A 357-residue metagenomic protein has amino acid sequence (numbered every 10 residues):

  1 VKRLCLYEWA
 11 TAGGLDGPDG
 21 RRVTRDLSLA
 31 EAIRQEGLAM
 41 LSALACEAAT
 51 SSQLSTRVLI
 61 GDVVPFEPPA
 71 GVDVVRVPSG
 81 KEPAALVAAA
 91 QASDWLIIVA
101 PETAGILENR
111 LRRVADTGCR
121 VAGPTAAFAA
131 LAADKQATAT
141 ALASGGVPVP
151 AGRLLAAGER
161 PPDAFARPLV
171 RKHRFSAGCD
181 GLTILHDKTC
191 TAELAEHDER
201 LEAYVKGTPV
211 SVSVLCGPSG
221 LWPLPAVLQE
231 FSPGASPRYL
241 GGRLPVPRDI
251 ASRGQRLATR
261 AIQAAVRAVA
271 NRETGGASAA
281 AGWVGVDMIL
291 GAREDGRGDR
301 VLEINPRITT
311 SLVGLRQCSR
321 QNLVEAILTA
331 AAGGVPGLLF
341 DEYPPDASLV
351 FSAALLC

Functional and structural regions predicted by a protein language model:
V1-C5: Extreme N-terminal starter segment of soluble prokaryotic enzymes
A12-T24, S232-R238: Short acidic/His/Gly/Ser-rich catalytic and metal-binding motifs that mark active-site loops of diverse hydrolases
R22-E47: Short catalytic helix/loop segments, enriched in acidic residues and glycine and frequently bearing histidine
E47, S55-P162: Conserved N-proximal alpha/beta basic substrate-recognition cap immediately N-terminal to, or forming the N-lobe
L142, F165-G181, H197-G207, V212 (+2 more regions): ATP-grasp fold ATP-binding core
A203-S278, E294-G296, N305-A331, F351-A353: ATP-dependent carboxylate/phosphate-activation module, predominantly the ATP-grasp catalytic core and closely related
D287-G291: Conserved protein-kinase catalytic-loop segment immediately C-terminal to the catalytic Asp of the HRD motif
G334-C357: Cysteine/selenocysteine-centered motifs that mediate thiol-based redox chemistry or coordinate metal-sulfur cofactors
